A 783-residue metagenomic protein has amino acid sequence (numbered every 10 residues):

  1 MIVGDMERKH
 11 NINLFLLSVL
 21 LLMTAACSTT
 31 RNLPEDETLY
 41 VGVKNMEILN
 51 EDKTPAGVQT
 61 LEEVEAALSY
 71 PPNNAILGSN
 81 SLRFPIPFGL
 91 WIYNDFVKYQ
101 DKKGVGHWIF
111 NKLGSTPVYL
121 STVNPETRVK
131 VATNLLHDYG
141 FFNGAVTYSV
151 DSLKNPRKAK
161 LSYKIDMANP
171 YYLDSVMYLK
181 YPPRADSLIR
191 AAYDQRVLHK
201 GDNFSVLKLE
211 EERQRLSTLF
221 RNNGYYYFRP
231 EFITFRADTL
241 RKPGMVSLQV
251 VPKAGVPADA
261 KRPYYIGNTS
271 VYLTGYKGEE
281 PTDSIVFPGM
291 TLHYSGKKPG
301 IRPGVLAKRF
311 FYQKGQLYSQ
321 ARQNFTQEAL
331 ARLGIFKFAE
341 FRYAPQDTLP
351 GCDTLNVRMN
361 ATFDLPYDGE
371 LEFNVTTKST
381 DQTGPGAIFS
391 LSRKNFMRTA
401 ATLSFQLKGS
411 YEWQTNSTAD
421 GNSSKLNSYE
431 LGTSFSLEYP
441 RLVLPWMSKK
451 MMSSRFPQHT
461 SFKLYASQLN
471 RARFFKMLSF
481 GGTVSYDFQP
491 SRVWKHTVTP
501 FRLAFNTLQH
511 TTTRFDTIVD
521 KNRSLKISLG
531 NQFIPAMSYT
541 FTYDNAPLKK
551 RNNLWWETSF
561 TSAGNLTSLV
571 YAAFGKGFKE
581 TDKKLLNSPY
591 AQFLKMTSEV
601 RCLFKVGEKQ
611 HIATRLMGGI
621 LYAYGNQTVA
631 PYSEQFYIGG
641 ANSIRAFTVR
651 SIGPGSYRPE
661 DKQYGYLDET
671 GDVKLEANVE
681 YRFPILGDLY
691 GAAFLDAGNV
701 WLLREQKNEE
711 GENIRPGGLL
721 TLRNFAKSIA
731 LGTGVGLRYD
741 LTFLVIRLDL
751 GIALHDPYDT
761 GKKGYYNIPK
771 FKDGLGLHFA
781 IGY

Functional and structural regions predicted by a protein language model:
D5-F15: Bacterial N-terminal signal peptides that target proteins for export
E7-R8, S28-R332, F341, T354: Interaction-mediating elements
M23-A26: C-terminal motif of bacterial Sec signal peptides marking the signal peptidase cleavage site
N50, I165-N169, K180, V250-A254 (+12 more regions): Flexible glycine-/small-residue-rich
L188, P299, S319-R551, W555 (+6 more regions): Gram-negative/organellar outer-membrane beta-barrel architecture
L292, G296, T376-T380, T497-F683 (+1 more regions): C-terminal outer-membrane beta-barrel translocator/porin domains of Gram-negative envelope proteins and their
L371, L403-L407, F462-L464, W556-F560 (+5 more regions): Membrane-embedded beta-strand positions of outer-membrane beta-barrel proteins
A697-L719, F743, G751-Y766, Y783: C-terminal beta-signal and adjacent terminal beta-strands/loops of Gram-negative outer-membrane beta-barrel proteins
